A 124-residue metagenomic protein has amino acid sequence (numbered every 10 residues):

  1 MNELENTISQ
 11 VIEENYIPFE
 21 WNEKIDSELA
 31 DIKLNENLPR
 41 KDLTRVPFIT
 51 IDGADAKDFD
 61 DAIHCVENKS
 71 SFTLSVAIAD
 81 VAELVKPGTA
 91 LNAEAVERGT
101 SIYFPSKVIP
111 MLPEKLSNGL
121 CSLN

Functional and structural regions predicted by a protein language model:
M1-I78, A82-N124: Charge-lined substrate channels and their catalytic hotspots, especially those that engage the 3′ end of RNA
